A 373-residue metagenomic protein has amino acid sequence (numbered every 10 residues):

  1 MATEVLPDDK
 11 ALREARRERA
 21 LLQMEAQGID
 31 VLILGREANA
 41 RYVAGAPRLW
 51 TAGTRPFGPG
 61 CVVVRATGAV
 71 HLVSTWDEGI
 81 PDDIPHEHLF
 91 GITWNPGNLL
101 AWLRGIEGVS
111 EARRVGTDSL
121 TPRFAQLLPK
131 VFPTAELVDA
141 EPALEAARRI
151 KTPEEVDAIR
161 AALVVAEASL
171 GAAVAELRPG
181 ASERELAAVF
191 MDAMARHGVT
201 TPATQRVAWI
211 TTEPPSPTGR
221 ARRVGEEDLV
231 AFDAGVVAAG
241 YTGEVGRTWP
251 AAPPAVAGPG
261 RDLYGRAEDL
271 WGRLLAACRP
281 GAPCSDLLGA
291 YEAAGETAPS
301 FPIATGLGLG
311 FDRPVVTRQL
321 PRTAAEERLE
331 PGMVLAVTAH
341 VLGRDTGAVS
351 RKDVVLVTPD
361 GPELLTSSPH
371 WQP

Functional and structural regions predicted by a protein language model:
M1-P373: Active-site neighborhoods and metal-handling regions in enzymes and metal-associated proteins
